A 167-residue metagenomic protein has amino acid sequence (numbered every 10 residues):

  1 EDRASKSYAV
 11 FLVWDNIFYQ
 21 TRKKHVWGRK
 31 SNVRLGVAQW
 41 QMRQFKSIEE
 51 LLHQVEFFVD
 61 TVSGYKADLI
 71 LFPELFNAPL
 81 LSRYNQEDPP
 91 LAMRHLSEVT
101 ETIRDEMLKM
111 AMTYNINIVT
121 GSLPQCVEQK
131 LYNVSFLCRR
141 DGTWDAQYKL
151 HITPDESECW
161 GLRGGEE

Functional and structural regions predicted by a protein language model:
E1-S31: Acidic, histidine-bearing metal-coordination/catalytic regions of metal-dependent phosphoesterases
I17, L96, K109, Q125-E167: Active-site catalytic loop in hydrolytic enzyme cores
N32-Q44, V134, A146-Y148: Active-site-proximal beta-strand elements of phosphoester/diester hydrolases
L35, Q54, T61-P89, A111 (+1 more regions): Active-site beta-strand/loop signature of hydrolases that rely on acidic residues for catalysis
Q39-D60: N-terminal phosphate-binding loop and adjacent alpha-helix
L80-H95, Y132-L137: Surface-exposed, active-site-proximal loop segments in enzymatic domains
L91-D105: A short acidic, glycine-rich active-site loop that binds or catalyzes chemistry on phosphate/adenosine moieties
T102-Y114: Catalytic-core regions built around general acid/base machinery
